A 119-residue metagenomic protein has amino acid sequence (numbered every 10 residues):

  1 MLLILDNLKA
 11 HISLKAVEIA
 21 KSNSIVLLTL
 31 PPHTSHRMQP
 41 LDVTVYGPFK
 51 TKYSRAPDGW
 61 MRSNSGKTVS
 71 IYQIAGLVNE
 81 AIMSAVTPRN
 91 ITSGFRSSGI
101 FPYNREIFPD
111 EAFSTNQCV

Functional and structural regions predicted by a protein language model:
M1-A10, L14-D42, G47-V119: Acidic, serine/proline-rich intrinsically disordered regulatory segments in large eukaryotic nuclear proteins
